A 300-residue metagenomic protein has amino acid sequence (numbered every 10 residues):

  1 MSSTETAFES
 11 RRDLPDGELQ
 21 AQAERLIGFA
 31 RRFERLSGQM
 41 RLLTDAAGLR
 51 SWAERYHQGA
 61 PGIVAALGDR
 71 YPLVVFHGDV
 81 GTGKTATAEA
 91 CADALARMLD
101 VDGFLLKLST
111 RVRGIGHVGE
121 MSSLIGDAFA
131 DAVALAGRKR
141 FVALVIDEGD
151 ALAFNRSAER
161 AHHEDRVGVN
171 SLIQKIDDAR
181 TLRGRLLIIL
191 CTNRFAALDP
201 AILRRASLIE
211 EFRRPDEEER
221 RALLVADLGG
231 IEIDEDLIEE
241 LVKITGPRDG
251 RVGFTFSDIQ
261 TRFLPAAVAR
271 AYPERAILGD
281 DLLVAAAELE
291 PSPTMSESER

Functional and structural regions predicted by a protein language model:
M1-R25, E217-R300: C-terminal alpha-helical "lid" subdomain
T4-T6, T44, T82-T87, T110 (+6 more regions): Residue-identity detector for threonine
E9-A47: Charged, amphipathic alpha-helical linker segments immediately N-terminal to NTP-binding catalytic cores
A30-E34, T82, G253, S257: Short, conserved micro-motifs enriched in small and acidic residues
F33-S37, L49-E240: Walker A/P-loop NTP-binding motif of AAA+ ATPase domains
R41, A130, D177, L264 (+1 more regions): Residue-level marker of positions within ordered structural domains that often coincide with functionally constrained
